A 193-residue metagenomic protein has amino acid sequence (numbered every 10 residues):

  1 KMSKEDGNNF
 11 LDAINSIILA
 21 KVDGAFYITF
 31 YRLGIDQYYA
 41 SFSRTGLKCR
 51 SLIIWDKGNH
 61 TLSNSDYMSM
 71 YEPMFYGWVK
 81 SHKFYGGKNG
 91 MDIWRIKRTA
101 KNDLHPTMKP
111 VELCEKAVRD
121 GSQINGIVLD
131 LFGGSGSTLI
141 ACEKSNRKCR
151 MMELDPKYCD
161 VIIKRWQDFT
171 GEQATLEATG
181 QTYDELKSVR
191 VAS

Functional and structural regions predicted by a protein language model:
K1-C159: Core catalytic lobe of class I
I163-S193: S-adenosyl-L-methionine
